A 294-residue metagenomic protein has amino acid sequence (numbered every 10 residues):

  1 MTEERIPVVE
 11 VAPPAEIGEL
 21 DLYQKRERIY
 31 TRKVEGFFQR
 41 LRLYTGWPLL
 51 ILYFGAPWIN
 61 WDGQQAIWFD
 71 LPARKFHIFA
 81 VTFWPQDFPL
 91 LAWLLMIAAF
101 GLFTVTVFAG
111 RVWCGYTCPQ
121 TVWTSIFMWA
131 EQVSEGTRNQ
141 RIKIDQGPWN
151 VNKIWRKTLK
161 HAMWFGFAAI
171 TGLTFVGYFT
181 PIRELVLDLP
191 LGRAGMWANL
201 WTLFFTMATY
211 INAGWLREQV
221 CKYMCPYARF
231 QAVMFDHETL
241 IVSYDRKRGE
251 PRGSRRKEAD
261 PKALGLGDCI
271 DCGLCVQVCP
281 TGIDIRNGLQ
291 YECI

Functional and structural regions predicted by a protein language model:
M1-E3, G282-I283: Soluble N-terminal domains of membrane-associated systems
T2-G253, E258-D260, V276, I294: Membrane-embedded alpha-helical bundles of multi-pass integral membrane proteins
G63, G265-D268: A short, ordered amphipathic alpha-helix with a cationic face
K262-L264, I283: Solvent-exposed, extramembrane regions of membrane proteins
C269-I294: Structured cytosolic domains appended to multi-pass membrane proteins
